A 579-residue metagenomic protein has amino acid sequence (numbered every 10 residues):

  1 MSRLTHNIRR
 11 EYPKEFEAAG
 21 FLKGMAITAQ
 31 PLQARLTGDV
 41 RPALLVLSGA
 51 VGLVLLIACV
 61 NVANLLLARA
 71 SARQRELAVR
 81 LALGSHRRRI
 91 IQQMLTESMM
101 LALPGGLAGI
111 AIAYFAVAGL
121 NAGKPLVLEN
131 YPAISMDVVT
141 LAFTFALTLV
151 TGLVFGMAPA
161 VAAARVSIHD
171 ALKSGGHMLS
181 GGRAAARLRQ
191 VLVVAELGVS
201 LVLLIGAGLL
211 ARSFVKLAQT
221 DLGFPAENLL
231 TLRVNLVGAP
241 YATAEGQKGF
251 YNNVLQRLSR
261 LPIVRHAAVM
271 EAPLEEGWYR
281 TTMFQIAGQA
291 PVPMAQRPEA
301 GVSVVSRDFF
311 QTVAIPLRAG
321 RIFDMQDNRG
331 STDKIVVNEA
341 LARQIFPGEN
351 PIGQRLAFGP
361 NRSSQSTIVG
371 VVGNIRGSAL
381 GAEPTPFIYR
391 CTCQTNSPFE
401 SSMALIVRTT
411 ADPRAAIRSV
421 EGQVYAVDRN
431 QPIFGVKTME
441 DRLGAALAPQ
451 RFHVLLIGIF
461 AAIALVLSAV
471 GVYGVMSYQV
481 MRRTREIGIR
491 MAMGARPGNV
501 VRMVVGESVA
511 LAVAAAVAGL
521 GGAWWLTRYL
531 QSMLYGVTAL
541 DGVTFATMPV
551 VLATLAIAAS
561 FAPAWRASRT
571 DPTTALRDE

Functional and structural regions predicted by a protein language model:
M1-L45, A118, G206, L210 (+3 more regions): Mid-to-C-terminal secondary-structure elements that act as membrane-proximal/extracytoplasmic interface segments
S2-L53, S71-A72, A116-A146, H177-V193 (+7 more regions): Membrane-helix entry/capping segments
L32-T37, L65-Q92, T96, A116-Y241 (+2 more regions): Alpha-helical transmembrane segments of integral membrane proteins
L55, T140-P159, L201-L204, I463-L465 (+2 more regions): Hydrophobic alpha-helical transmembrane segments of polytopic membrane proteins
L55-V60, A102-G106, R189-S213, G471 (+3 more regions): Short, strongly hydrophobic transmembrane alpha-helices
A58-A102, G176, V470-A512, A516 (+3 more regions): Interfacial "coupling" helices/loops that link adjacent transmembrane helices in transporter permeases
M100-N121, L204-A207, L467, L511-T527 (+1 more regions): Hydrophobic alpha-helical transmembrane segments that constitute the membrane-spanning cores of multi-pass membrane
